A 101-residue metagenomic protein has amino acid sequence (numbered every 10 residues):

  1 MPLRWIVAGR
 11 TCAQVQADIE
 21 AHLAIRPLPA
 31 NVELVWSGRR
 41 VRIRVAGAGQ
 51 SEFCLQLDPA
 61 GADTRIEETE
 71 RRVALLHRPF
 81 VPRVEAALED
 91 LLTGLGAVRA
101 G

Functional and structural regions predicted by a protein language model:
M1-R42: Negatively charged, low-complexity tracts enriched in Asp/Glu with abundant Ser/Thr
L23-I25, E52, P59-G61, P82-A86: Generic alpha-helical propensity signal that fires on short helical segments and nearby coil/disordered stretches
V35-L57: Short, intrinsically disordered low-complexity segments
I43, A62, I66-T69, L88-L91: Extended hydrophobic/Leu-rich segments
E52-R78: Intrinsically disordered, low-complexity regulatory segments enriched in Ser/Thr/Pro and charged residues
V73-G101: A conserved amphipathic terminal alpha-helix motif
